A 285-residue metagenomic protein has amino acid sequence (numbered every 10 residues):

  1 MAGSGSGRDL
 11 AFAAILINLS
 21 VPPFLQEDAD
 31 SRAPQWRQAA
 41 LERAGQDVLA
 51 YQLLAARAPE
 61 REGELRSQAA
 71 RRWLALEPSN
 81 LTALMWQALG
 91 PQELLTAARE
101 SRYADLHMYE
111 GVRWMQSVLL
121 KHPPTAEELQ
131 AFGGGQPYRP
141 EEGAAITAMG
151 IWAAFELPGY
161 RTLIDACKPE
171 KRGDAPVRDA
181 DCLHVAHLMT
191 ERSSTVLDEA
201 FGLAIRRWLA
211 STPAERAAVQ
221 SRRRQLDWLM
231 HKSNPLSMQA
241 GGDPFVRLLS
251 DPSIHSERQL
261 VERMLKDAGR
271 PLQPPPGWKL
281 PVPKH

Functional and structural regions predicted by a protein language model:
M1-A2, D28-A44, G63-A75, P91-A104 (+3 more regions): Alpha-helical repeat scaffolds
M1-A44, K279-H285: Long, acidic/serine-threonine-rich intrinsically disordered regions with weak helical/coil propensity that act as
G5, R43-Y51, P78-L81: Short helix-capping/linker turns of helical repeat alpha-solenoids
G7-F12, A29-R37, Q46-L49, R66 (+7 more regions): Short amphipathic alpha-helical segments that mediate assembly, nucleic-acid/protein binding, or membrane association
A11-F12, Y51-L53, L81-A88, Y109-V112: Alpha-solenoid helical repeat scaffolds
E27-S31, R57-L65, E77-S79, L89-E93 (+2 more regions): Alpha-helix capping and inter-helical loop/turn segments
M108-A166, E170: Extracytoplasmic and endomembrane cell-envelope/extracellular-matrix remodeling and assembly machinery
R161-H285: A cross-kingdom marker for long, charged
